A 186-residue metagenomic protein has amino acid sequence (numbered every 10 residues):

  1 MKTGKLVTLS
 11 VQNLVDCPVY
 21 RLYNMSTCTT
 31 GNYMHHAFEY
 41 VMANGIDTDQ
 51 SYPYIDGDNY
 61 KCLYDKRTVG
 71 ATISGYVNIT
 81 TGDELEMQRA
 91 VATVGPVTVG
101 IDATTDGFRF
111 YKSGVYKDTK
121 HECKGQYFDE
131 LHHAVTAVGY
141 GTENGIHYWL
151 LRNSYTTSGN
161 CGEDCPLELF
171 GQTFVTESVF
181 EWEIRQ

Functional and structural regions predicted by a protein language model:
M1-Q186: Catalytic-core signature of thiol
